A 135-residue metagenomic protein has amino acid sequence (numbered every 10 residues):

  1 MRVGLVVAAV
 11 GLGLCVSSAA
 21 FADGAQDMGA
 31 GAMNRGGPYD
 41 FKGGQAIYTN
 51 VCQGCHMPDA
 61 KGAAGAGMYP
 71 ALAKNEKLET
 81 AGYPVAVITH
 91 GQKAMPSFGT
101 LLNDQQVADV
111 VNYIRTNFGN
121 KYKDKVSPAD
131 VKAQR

Functional and structural regions predicted by a protein language model:
M1-P38, A133-R135: N-terminal export/targeting leaders of redox proteins
L5, E76, G99-L102, Q106 (+1 more regions): Solvent-exposed, flexible loop/coil residues
A20, A46, G65, V85-I88 (+2 more regions): Mature, folded catalytic cores of secreted/periplasmic enzymes
D23-R35, D104-R135: Flexible coil segments in periplasmic/lumen-exposed cytochrome c-class electron-transfer proteins
P38-Y39, Q45-A71, L78, A86 (+2 more regions): Periplasmic/extracellular electron-transfer cofactor-ligation site, primarily the c-type cytochrome heme-c attachment
G43, I47, Q106-D109: Charged catalytic carboxylate motif
